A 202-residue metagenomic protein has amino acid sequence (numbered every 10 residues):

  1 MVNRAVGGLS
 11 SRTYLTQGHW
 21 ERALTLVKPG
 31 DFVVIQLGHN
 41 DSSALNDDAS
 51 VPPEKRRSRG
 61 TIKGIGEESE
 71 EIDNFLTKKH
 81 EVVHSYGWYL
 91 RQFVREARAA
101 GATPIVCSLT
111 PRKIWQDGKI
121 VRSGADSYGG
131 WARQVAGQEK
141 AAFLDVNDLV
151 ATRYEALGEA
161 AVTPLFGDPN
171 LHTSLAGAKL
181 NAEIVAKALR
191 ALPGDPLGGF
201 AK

Functional and structural regions predicted by a protein language model:
M1-S10: A short beta-strand-loop structural module common to alpha/beta enzyme folds
S10-R22: N-terminal post-signal-peptidase region of extra-cytosolic proteins
H19-L175, K179, E183-A201: Alpha-helical cap/lid subdomain in secreted, periplasmic, or secretory-pathway luminal O-acyl-processing enzymes
